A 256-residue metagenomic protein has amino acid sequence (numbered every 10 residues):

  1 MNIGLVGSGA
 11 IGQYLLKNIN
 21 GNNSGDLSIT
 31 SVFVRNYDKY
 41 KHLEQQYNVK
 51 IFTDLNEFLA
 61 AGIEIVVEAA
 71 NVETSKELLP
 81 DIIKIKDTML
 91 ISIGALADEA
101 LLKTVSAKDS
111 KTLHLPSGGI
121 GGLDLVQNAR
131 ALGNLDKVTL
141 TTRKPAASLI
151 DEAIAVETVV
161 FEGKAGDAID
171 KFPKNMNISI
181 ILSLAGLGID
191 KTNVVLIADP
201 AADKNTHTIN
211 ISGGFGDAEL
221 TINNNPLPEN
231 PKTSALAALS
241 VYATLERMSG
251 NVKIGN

Functional and structural regions predicted by a protein language model:
M1-G4: Extreme N-terminal starter segment of soluble prokaryotic enzymes
V6, Y14, L113-N256: Active-site-lining helix/loop region of Rossmann-like oxidoreductase modules
I11: Hydrophobic/small residue at the entry helix of a nucleotide-binding pocket
N22-L43: NAD(P)-binding Rossmann-fold cofactor-contacting core
V49, K84-D87, D109-K111: A short helix->loop->beta-strand "cap" motif at the edges of active sites that frequently abuts
L55-I83, A95-D98: Beta-loop-alpha module in the N-terminal Rossmann-like domain of NAD(P)-dependent dehydrogenases, especially those
E68, L90, L113-S117: General beta-strand structural signal in soluble alpha/beta enzymes
I93-K111: Rossmann-fold NAD(P)-binding glycine/threonine-rich loop
